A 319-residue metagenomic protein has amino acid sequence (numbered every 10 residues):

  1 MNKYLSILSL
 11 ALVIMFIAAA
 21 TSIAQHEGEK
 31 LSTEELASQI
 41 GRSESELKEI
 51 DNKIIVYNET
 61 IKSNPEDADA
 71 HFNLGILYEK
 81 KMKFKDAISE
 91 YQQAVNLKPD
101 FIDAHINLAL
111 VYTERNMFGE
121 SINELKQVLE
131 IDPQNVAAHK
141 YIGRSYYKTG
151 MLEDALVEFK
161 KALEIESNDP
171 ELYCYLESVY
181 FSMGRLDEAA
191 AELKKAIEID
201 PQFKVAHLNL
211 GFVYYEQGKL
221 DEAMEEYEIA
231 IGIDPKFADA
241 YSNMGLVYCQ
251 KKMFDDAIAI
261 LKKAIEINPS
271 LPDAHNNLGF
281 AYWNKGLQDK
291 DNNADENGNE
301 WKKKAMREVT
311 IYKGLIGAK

Functional and structural regions predicted by a protein language model:
S9-I17: Bacterial N-terminal signal peptides
T21-D69, N73, M82: N-terminal leader/linker segments that initiate helical-solenoid repeat arrays
E27-R42, K48, N276-K319: Terminal, low-structured helical/coil segments at or just beyond the last alpha-helical repeat
S45-E59, K81-Q93, E114-Q127, A137 (+7 more regions): Structural signature of tandem alpha-helical TPR/SEL1-like repeats, specifically the intra-repeat loop/turn
A68-D69, I102-D103, V136-A137, P170-E171 (+3 more regions): Helix-start (N-cap) detector for alpha-helical repeat units in TPR-like alpha-solenoids, especially tetratricopeptide
